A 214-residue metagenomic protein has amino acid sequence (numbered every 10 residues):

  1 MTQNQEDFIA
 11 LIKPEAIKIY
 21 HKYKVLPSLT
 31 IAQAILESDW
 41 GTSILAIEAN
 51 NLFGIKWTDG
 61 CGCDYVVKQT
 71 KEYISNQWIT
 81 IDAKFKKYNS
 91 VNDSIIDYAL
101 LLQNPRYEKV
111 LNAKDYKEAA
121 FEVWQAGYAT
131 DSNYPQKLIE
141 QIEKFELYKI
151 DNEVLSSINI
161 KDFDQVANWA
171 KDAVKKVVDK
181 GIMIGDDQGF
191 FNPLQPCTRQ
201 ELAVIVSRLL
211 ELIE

Functional and structural regions predicted by a protein language model:
M1-L155: Catalytic cores of secreted/periplasmic lytic hydrolases that degrade extracellular macromolecules
L155-E214: Short, solvent-exposed alpha-helical surface patches in non-cytosolic proteins
